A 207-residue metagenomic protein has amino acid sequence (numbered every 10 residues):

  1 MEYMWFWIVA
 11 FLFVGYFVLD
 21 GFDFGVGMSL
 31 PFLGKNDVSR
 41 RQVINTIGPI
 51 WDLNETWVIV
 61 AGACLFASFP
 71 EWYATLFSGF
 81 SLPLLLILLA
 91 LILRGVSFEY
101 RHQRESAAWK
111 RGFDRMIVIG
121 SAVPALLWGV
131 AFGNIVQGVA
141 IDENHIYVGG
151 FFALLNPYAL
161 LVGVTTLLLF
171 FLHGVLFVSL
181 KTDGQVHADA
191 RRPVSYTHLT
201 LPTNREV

Functional and structural regions predicted by a protein language model:
M1-W51, I59-A61: N-terminal signal-anchor module of multipass membrane proteins
G21-V26, I92-S106, F132-N144, L167-V186: Juxtamembrane interface elements at the cytosolic ends of transmembrane helices in multi-pass membrane proteins
V26-P49, A67-W72, E99-K110, G174-P193: Juxtamembrane membrane-water interface segments of multi-pass membrane proteins, especially cytoplasmic-side
I50-S121: Membrane-interface helix-loop-helix modules in multi-pass inner-membrane proteins
L126-V136, R205: Hydrophobic alpha-helical transmembrane segments in multi-pass integral membrane proteins
V148-G163: Short aromatic-rich membrane-water interface segments that cap or initiate transmembrane helices in multi-pass membrane
L168, R192-Y196: A conserved active-site cap/scaffold subdomain adjacent to cofactor or substrate pockets
T197-T203: Conserved small/polar residues in nucleotide/adenosyl-binding loops
